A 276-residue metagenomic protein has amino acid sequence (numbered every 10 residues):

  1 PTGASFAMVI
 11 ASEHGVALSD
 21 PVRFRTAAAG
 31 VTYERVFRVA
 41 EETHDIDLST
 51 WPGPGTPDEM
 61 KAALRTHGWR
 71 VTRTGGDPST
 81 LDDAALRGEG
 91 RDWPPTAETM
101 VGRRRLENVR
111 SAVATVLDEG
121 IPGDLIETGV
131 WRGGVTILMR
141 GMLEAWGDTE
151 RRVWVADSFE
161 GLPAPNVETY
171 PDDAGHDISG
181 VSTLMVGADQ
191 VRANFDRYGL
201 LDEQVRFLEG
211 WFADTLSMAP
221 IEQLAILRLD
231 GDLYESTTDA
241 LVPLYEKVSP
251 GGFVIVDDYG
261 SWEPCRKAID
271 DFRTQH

Functional and structural regions predicted by a protein language model:
P1-F6, S12, D20, A62 (+1 more regions): Short, intrinsically disordered, charge-balanced linker/junction segments flanking boundaries in proteins
A4, P21, I46-L48, P78 (+1 more regions): Short linear motifs in intrinsically disordered/low-complexity regions
H14, A28-H44, P57, K61 (+3 more regions): S-adenosylmethionine/decaboxylated-SAM
A17, R25: Alpha-helical ligand/cofactor-binding cores
R23, L48-T50, A62, V71: Class I S-adenosyl-L-methionine
R105-N108: N-terminal pre-P-loop "Q-motif" helix
S111: Short internal alpha-helix immediately C-terminal to a glycine-rich phosphate-binding loop in Rossmann-like
